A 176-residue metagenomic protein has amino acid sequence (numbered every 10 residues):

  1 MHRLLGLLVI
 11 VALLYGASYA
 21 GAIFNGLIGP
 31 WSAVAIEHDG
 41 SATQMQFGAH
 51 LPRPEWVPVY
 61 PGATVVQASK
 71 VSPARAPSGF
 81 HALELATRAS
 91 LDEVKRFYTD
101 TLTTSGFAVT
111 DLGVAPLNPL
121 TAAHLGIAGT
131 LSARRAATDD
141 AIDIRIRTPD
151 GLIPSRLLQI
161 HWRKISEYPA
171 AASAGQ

Functional and structural regions predicted by a protein language model:
M1-Q176: An acidic-aromatic pocket/loop used at catalytic or ligand-binding sites
